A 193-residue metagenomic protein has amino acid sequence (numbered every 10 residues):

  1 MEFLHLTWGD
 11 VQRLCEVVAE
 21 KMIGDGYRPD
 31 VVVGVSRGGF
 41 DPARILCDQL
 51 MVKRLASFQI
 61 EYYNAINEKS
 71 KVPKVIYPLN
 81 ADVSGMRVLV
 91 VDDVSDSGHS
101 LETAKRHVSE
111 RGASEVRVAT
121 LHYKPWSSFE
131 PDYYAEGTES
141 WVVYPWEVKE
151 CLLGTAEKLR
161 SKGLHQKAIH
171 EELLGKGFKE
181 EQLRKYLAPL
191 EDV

Functional and structural regions predicted by a protein language model:
M1-V193: PRPP-associated nucleotide enzymes
